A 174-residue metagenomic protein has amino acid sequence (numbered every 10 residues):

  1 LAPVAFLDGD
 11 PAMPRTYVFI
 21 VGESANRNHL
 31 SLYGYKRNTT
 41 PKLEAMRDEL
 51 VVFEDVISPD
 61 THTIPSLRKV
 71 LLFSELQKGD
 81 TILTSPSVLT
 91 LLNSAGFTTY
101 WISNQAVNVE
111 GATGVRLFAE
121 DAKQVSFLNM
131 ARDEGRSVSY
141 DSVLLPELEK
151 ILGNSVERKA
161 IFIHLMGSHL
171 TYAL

Functional and structural regions predicted by a protein language model:
L1-F19, S24-L174: Active-site-proximal alpha/beta segments of enzymes that process anionic O-linked groups
